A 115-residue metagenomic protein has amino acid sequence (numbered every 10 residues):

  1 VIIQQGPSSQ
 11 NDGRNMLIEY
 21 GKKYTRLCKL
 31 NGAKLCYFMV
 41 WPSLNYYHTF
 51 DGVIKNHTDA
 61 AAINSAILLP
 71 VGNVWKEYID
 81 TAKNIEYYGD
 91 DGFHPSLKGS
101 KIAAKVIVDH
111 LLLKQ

Functional and structural regions predicted by a protein language model:
V1-L97, K101, D109: Alpha-helical cap/lid subdomain in secreted, periplasmic, or secretory-pathway luminal O-acyl-processing enzymes
K105-Q115: Conserved catalytic region of serine esterases and O-acyltransferases that act on ester linkages in lipids
